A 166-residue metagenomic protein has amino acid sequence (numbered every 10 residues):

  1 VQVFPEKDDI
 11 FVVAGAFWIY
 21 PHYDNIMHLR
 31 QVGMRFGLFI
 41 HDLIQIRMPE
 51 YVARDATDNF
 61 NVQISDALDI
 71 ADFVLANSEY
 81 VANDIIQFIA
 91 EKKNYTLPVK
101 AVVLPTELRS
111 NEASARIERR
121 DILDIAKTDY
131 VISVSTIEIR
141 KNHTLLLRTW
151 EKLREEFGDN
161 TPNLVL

Functional and structural regions predicted by a protein language model:
V1-L166: Carbohydrate transferase catalytic cores enriched for Leloir-type hexosyltransferases
